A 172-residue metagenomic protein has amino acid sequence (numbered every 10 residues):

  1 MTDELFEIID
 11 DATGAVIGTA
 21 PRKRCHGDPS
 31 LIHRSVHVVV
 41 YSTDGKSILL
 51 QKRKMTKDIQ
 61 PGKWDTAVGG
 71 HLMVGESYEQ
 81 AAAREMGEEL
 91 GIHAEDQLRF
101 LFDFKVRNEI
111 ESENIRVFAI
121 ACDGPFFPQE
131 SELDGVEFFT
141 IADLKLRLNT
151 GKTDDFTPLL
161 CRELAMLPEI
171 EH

Functional and structural regions predicted by a protein language model:
M1, G18, R24, G62 (+3 more regions): Nudix hydrolase/Nudix homology domain
T2-H37, Y41-D44: Acidic, metal-coordinating catalytic segment for phosphate/diphosphate chemistry, firing primarily on the Nudix
E4, R34-V36, V68, N114-R116 (+1 more regions): Residues that flank catalytic or metal-binding motifs in active/ligand-binding sites
I9, V39, A67, L101 (+1 more regions): Residues in well-ordered beta-strands of folded domains
C25-V36, K46-R84: Conserved Nudix-box catalytic region and its N-terminal flanking loop in Nudix hydrolases and closely related
K46, E88, G124-P125: Glycine-centered loop/turn positions within well-structured domains that cap or flank conserved ligand/cofactor-binding
T56, E88, L146: Active-site micro-motifs of SAM-dependent methyltransferase domains
M73-N108: Internal catalytic-core helix/loop-beta-alpha segment that presents or stabilizes conserved functional determinants
